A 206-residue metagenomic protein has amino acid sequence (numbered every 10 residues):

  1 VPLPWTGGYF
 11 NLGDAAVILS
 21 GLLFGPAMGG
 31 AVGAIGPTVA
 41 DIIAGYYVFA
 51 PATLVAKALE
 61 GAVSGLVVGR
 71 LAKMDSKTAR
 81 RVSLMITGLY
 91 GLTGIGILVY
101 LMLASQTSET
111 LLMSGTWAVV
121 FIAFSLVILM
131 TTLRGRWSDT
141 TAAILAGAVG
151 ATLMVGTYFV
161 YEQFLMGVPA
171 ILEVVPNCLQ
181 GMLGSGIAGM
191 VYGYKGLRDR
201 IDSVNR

Functional and structural regions predicted by a protein language model:
V1-R206: Loop-helix junctions at membrane interfaces
